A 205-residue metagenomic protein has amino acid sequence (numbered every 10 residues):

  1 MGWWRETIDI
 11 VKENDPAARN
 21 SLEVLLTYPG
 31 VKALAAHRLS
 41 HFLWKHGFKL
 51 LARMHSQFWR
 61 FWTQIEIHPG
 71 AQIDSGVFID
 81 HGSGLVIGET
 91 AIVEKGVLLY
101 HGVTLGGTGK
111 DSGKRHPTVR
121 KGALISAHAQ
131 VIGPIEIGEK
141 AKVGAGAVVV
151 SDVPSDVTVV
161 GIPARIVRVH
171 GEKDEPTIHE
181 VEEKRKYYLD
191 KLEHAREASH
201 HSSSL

Functional and structural regions predicted by a protein language model:
M1-T63, D174-L205: Terminal amphipathic alpha-helical/low-complexity segments used for targeting or macromolecular assembly
R60-V167: Structural signal for interior beta-strand "rungs" in well-ordered beta-sheet cores of soluble enzyme domains
A123, K173-D174: Intrinsic disorder/low-complexity segments
